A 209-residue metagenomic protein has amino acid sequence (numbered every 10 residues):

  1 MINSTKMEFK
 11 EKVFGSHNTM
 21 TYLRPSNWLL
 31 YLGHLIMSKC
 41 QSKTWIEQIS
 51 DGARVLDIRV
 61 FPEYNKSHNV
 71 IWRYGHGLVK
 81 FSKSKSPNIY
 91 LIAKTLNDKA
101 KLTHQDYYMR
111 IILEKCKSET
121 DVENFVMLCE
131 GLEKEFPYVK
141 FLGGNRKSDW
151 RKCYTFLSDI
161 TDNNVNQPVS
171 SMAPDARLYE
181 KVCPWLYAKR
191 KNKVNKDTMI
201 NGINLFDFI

Functional and structural regions predicted by a protein language model:
M1-D51, V55, Y64-A100, S148-D159 (+1 more regions): Long, acidic (Asp/Glu-rich), low-complexity accessory segments flanking structured domains
F14, I112-E114, G144: Conserved beta-strand termini and adjacent loop/short-helix elements that scaffold enzyme active sites in alpha/beta
R59: A motif-centric signal for short, conserved binding hotspots located in accessible loops or intrinsically disordered
P62, K115-K117, K147: Active-site-proximal loop/turn and secondary-structure-junction residues that shape catalytic pockets, frequently
V79-F136: Catalytic cores of phosphodiester-bond-cleaving enzymes
M109-I111, V139-F141, N204: Hydrophobic beta-strand residues in large extracellular and virion-surface proteins
T120-E130, G143, R151-S158: Metal-ion-coordinating, acidic/His-rich active-site neighborhoods of enzymes acting on phosphate-containing substrates
P137-S148: A generic structural motif
